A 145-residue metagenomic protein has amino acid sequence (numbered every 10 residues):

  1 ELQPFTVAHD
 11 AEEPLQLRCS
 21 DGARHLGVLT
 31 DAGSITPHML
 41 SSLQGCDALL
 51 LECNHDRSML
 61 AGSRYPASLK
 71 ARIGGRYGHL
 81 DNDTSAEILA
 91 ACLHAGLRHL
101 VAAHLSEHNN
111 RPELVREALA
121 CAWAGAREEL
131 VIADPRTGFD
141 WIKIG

Functional and structural regions predicted by a protein language model:
E1-A48, W141-G145: Core dinuclear metal-dependent hydrolase active-site scaffold
P37-D134: Cap/insert and terminal regions of metallo-dependent hydrolase folds
V131-K143: Class I S-adenosyl-L-methionine
